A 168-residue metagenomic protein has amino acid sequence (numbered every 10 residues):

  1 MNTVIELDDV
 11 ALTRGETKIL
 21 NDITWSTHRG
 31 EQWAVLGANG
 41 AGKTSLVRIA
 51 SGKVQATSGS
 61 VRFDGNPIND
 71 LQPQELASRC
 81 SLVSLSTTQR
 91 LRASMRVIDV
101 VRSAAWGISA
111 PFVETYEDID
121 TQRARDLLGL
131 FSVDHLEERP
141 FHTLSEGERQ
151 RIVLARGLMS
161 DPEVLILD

Functional and structural regions predicted by a protein language model:
I5, I19-D22, E137: Conserved structural motif at the start of ABC-family nucleotide-binding domains
L36-A38: The feature captures the beta-strand-to-loop junction immediately N-terminal to the Walker
S51: Helix-to-loop junction immediately C-terminal to a conserved catalytic motif
G59-N69: Conserved ABC transporter NBD signature motif
T115, P140-L144, E148: Conserved ABC ATPase signature
E117-L136, D161: Conserved ABC ATPase "signature" region
L165-D168: Catalytic Walker B motif of ABC-type/P-loop ATPase nucleotide-binding domains
